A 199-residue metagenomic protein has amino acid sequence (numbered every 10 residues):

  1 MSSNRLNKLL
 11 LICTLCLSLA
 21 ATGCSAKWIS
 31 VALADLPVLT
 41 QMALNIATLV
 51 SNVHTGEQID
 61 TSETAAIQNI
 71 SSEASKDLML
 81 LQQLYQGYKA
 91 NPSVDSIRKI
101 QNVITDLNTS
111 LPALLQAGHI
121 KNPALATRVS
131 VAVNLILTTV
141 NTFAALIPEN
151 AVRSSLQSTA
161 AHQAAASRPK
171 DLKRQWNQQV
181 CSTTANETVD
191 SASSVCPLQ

Functional and structural regions predicted by a protein language model:
S3-L6, L19, G23-Q199: Cationic, hydrophobic amphipathic alpha-helical membrane-interacting segments
N7-L11: Intrinsically disordered, low-complexity repeat segments enriched in small/polar residues
I12-A20: Bacterial N-terminal signal peptides
